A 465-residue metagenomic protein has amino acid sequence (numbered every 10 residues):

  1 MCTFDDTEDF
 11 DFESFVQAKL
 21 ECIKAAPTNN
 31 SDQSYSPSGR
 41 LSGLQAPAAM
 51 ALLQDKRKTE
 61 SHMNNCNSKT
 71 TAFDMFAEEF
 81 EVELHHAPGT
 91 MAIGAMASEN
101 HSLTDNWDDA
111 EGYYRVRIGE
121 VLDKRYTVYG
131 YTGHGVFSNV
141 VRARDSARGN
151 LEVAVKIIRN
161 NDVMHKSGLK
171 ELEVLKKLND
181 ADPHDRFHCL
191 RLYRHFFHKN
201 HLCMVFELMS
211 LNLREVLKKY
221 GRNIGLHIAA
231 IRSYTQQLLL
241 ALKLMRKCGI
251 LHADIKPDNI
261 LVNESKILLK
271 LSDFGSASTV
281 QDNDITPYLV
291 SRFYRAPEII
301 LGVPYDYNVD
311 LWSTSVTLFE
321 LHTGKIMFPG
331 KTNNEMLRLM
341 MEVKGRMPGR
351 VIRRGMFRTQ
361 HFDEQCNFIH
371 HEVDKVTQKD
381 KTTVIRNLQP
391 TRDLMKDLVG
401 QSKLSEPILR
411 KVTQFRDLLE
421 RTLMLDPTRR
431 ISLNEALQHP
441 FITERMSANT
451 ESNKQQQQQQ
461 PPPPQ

Functional and structural regions predicted by a protein language model:
N139-N160: Glycine-rich ATP phosphate-binding loop
H198-E207, R214: A conserved loop-to-beta-strand element in the N-lobe of protein kinase catalytic cores that borders the ATP-binding
Y234-T235: Activation segment signature within eukaryotic-like protein kinase domains
R246-N263: Catalytic-loop of the protein kinase fold
E298-V309: Conserved end of the kinase activation segment
G349-L418: C-terminal lobe substrate-recognition/regulatory segment of protein kinase catalytic domains
